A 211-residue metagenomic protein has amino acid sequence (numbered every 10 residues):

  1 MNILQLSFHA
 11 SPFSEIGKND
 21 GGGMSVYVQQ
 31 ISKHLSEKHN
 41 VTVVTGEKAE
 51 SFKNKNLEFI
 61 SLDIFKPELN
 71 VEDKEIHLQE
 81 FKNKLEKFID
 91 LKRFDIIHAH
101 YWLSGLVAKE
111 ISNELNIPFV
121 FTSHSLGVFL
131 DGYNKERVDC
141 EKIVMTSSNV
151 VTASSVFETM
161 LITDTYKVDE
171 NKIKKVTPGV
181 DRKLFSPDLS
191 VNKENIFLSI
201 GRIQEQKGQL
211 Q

Functional and structural regions predicted by a protein language model:
M1-F52: N-terminal subdomain of nucleotide-sugar transferases
I3-L4, S112-L130, T152: Active-site proximal beta-strand in glycosyltransferases
E47, F157, G179: Carbohydrate-associated surface elements
H98, S147-V156: A short beta-strand/loop micro-motif in the catalytic core of glycosyltransferases that engages the nucleotide-sugar
A99-S104, S123: Short His-centered aromatic/hydrophobic patch
D131, N171, V180-E194: Acidic anion/phosphate-binding donor-loop and adjacent secondary structure in glycosyltransferase catalytic cores
N134-V151: Membrane-proximal helix-turn-helix segments that form the acceptor-binding/catalytic region of lipid-linked
V191-K207: Conserved donor-binding/catalytic core segment of Leloir-type glycosyltransferases
